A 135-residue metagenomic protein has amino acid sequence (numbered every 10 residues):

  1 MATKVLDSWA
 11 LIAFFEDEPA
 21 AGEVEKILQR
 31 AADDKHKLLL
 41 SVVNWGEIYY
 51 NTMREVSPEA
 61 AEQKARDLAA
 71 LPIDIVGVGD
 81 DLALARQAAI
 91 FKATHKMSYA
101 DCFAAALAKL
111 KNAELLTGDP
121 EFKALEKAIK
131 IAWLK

Functional and structural regions predicted by a protein language model:
M1-L40, M53-R66, L134: Short, well-structured N-terminal submotif of metal-dependent ribonuclease cores
M1-T3, D74-I75, A105-K135: Acidic, PIN/NYN-like endoribonuclease modules and their adjacent C-terminal/linker elements
D7, E47, D101, D119: Acidic active-site catalytic centers that drive phospho-/nucleotidyl reactions and related ester hydrolyses
L11-I12, W45, F122-K123: A generic structural signal for short hydrophobic patches within well-formed alpha-helices
A32, A69, K109: Anion (oxyanion) recognition and catalysis
Y50-M53, K109-L110: Short glycine/serine- and small hydrophobic-enriched flexible loop segments
D74-L116: Active-site neighborhoods of divalent-metal-dependent phosphate/nucleic-acid chemistry enzymes
